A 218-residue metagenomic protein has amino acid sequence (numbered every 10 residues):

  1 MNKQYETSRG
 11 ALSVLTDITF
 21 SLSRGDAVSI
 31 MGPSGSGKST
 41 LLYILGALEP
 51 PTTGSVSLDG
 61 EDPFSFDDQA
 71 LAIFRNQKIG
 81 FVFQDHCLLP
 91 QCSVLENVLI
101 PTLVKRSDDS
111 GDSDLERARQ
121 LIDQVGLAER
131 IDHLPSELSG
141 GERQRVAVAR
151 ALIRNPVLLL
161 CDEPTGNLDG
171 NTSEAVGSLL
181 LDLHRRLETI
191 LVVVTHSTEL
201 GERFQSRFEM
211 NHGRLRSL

Functional and structural regions predicted by a protein language model:
M1-M210: ABC family nucleotide-binding domain
H212-L218: Conserved switch/coupling elements of ABC/ABC-like ATPase nucleotide-binding domains
